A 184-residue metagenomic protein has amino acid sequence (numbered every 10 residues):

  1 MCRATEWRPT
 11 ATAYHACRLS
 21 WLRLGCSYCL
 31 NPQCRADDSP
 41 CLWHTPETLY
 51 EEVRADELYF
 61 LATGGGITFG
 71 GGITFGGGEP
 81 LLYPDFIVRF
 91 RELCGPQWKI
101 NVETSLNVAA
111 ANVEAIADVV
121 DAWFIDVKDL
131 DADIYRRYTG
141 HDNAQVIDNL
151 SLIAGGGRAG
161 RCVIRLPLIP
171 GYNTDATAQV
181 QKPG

Functional and structural regions predicted by a protein language model:
M1, L49-Y50, A178-Q181: Short amphipathic alpha-helical surface micro-motifs
M1-H44: Canonical Radical SAM [4Fe-4S] cluster-binding loop centered on the CxxxCxxC motif and its immediate flanking residues
R3, P40-C41, T48, W98-K99 (+1 more regions): Mixed-charge, polar/low-complexity N-terminal
P32-T63: Conserved alpha-helical substructure of the radical SAM core
R54-G66, G70-G184: Conserved AdoMet/S-adenosylmethionine-binding subsite of the radical SAM
